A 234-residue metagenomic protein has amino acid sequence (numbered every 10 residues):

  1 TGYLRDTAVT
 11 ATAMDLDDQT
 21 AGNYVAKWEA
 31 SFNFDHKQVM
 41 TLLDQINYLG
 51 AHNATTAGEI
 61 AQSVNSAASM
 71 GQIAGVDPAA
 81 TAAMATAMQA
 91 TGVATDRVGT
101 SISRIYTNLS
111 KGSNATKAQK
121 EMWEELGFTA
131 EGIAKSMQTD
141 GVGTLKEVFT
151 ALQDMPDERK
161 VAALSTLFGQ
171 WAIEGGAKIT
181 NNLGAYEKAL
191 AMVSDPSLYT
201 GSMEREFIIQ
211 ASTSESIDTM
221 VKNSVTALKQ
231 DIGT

Functional and structural regions predicted by a protein language model:
G2-H52, E59-S66, D77-T234: Alpha-helical architecture feature
N53-A54, G71-A74: Short coil/turn linkers that connect adjacent helices within long alpha-helical scaffolds, especially alpha-solenoid
